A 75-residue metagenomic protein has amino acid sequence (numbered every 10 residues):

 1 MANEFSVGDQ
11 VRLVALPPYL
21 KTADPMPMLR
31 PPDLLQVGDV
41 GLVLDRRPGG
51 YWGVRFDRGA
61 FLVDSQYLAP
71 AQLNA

Functional and structural regions predicted by a protein language model:
A2-A75: Basic/aromatic-rich interaction segments and small domains that mediate binding to polyanionic partners
